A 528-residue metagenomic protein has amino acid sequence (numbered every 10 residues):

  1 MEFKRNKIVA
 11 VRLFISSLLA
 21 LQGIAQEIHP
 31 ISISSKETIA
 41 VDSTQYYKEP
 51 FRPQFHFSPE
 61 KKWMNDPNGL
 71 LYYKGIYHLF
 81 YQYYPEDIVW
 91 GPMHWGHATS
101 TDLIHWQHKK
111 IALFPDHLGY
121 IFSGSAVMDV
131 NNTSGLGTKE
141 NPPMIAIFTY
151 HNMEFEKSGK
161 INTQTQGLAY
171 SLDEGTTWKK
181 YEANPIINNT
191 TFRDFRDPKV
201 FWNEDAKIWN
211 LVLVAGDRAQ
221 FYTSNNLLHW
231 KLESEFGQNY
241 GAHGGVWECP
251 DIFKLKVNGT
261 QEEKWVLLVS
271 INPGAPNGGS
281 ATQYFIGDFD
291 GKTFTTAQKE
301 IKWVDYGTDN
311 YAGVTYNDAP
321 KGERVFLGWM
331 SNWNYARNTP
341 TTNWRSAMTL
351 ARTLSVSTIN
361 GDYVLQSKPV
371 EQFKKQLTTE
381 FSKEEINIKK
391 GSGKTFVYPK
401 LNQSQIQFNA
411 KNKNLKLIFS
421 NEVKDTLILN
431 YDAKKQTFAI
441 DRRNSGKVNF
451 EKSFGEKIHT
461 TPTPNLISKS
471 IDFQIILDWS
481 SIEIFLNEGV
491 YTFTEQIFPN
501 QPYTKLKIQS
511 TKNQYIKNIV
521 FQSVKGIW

Functional and structural regions predicted by a protein language model:
M1-P30: Bacterial Sec-dependent N-terminal signal peptides
R5-K7, V11, I39-T44, P59 (+1 more regions): Hydrophobic alpha-helical segments, principally membrane-spanning helices and signal/leader peptides
Q22, D102-L103, N131-N132, G245 (+3 more regions): Short, intrinsically disordered/low-complexity patches at protein termini and at juxtamembrane boundaries
Q26-P198, W202-G245, K256-Y306, M330-K383 (+2 more regions): Beta-rich carbohydrate-recognition and catalytic domains
T38-I39, S43, G259-T260, D288-W528: Beta-rich accessory regions
